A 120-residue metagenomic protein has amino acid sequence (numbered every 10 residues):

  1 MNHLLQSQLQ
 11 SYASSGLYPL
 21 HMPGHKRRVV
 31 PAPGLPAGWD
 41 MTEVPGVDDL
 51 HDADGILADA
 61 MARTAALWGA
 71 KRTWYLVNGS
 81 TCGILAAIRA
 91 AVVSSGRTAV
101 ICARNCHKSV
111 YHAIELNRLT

Functional and structural regions predicted by a protein language model:
M1-G55: N-terminal "arm"/small-domain region of PLP-dependent enzymes with the aminotransferase-like
A13-G16, W68, V92-S95: Structural signal for hydrophobic packing residues in well-ordered secondary-structure cores of soluble enzyme domains
M22, A62-A66, H112: Surface-exposed charge patches
A37-C82: Conserved N-terminal alpha-helix of the aminotransferase class I/II PLP-enzyme fold
K71-R72, R118-T120: Glycine-rich phosphate/pyrophosphate-binding loops and their adjacent beta-strand/loop elements at enzyme active sites
R72-G96, K108-A113: Conserved beta-loop-alpha segment that forms the PLP phosphate-binding cup at the N-terminus of a helix
C102-L119: Substrate-binding/gating loop at the entrance of the active-site cleft, primarily in PLP-dependent aminotransferase-like
